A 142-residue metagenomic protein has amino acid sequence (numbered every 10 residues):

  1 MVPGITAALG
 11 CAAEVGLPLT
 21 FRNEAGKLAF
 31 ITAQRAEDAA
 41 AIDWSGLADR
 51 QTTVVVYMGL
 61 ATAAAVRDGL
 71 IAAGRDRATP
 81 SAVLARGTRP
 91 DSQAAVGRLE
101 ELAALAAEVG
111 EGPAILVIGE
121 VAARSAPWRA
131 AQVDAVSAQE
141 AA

Functional and structural regions predicted by a protein language model:
M1-Q34: Short glycine-cluster motifs
A25-K27, A36-A142: A contiguous loop/helix-start segment that scaffolds small-molecule binding in enzyme catalytic cores
